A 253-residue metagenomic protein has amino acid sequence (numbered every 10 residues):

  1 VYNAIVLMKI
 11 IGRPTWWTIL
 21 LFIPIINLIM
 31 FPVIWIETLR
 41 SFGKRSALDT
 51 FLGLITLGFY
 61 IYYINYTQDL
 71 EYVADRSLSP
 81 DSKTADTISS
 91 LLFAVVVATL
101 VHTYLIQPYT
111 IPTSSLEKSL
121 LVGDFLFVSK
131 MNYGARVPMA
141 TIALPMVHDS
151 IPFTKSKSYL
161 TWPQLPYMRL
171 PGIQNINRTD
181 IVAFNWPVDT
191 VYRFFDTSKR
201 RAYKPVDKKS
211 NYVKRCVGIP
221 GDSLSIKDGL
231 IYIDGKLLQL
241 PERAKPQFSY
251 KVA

Functional and structural regions predicted by a protein language model:
V1-V73, L105: Membrane-cytosol interface at the C-terminal ends of transmembrane alpha helices in small multi-pass membrane proteins
I10, P14-W17, S82-L92, I173: Membrane-interface helix-boundary signature
A74-D81, S114-L116: N-terminal signal-anchor transmembrane helix
L78-I106: Internal/C-terminal transmembrane anchor helices
S90, P112-T113, P220: A structural motif detector for short, solvent-exposed N-terminal "entry" segments of globular domains
Y104-T110, K204-P205: Conserved AWS/pre-SET-to-SET junction and N-terminal core of the SET lysine methyltransferase domain, specifically
Q107-L126: Alpha-helical transmembrane signal-anchor/signal-peptide segments
V122-A253: Soluble "head" domains of membrane/secretory-pathway proteins
